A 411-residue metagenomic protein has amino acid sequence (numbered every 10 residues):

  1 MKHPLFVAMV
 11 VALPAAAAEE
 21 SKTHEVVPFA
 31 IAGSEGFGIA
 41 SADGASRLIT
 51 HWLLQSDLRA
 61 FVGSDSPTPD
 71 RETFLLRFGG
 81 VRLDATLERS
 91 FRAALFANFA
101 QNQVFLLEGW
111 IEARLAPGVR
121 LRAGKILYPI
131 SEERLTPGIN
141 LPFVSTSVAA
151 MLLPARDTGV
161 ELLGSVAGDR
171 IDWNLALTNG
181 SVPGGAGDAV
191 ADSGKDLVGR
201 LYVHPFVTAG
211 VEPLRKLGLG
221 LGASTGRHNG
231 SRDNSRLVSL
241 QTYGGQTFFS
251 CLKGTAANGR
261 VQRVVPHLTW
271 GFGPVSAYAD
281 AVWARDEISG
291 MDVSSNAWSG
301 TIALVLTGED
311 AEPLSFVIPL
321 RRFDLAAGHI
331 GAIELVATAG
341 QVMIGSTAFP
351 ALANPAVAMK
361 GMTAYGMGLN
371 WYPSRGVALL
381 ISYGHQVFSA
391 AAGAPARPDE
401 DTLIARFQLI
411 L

Functional and structural regions predicted by a protein language model:
M1-K22: Cleavable N-terminal export/targeting peptides
K2-P4, L54, F407: Intrinsically disordered, low-complexity regions enriched in polar/acidic and amide residues
P4-L5, A15, F29, F143 (+4 more regions): Generic low-complexity segments that are intrinsically disordered, proline-rich and/or Lys/Arg-biased
A12-L13, P28, T50: Generic alpha-helical structural signal
E20-F29, P67-T68, A113, P213-R215 (+2 more regions): Outer-membrane beta-barrel pore domains
A32: Short, Gly/Pro- and small/polar-rich lid/capping loops
G36-N229, S294-A327, A332-F349: Outer membrane beta-barrel
